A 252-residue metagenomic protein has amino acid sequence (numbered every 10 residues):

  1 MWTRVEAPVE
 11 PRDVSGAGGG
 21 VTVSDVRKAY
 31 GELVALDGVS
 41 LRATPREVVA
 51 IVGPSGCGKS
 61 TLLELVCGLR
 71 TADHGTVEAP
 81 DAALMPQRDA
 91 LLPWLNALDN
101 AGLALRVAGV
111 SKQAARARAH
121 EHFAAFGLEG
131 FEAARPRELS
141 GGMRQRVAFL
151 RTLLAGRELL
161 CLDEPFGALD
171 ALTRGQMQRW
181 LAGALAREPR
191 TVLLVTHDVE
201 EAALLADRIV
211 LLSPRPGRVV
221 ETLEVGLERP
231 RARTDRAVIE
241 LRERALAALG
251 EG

Functional and structural regions predicted by a protein language model:
V21-V23, L36: Conserved structural motif at the start of ABC-family nucleotide-binding domains
V52-P54: The feature captures the beta-strand-to-loop junction immediately N-terminal to the Walker
C67: Helix-to-loop junction immediately C-terminal to a conserved catalytic motif
L95-G102, E164: Short coil-to-helix segment of the ABC ATPase nucleotide-binding domain corresponding to the Q-loop/switch region
Q113-F131, G183: Conserved ABC ATPase "signature" region
R135-L139, M143: Conserved ABC ATPase signature
L154-E158: A short, proline-enriched helix->beta-strand linker immediately N-terminal to the Walker B motif in ABC-type P-loop
